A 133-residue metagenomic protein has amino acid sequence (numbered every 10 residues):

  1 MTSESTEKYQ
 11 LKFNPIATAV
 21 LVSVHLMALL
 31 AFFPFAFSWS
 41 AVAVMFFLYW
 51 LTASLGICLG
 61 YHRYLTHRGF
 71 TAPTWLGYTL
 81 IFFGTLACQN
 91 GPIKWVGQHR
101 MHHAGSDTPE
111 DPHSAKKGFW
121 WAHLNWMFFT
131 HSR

Functional and structural regions predicted by a protein language model:
M1-R133: Non-catalytic, topology-defining segments of multipass membrane proteins
